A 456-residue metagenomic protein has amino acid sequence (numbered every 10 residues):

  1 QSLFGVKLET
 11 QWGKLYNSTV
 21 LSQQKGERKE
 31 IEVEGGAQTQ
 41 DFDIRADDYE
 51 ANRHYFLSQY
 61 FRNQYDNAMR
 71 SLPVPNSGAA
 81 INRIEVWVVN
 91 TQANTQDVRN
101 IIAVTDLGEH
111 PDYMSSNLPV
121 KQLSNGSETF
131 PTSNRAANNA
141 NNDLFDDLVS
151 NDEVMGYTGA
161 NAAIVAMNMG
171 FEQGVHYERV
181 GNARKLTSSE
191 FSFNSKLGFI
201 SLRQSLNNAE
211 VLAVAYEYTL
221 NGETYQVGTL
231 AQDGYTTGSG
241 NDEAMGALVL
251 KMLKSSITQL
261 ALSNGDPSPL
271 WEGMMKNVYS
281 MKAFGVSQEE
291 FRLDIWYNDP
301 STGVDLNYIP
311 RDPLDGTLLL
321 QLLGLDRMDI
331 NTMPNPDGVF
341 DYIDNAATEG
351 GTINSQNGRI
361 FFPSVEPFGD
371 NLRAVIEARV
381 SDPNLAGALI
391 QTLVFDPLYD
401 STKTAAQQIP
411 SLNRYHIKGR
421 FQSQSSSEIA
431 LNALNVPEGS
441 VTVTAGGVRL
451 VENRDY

Functional and structural regions predicted by a protein language model:
Q1-Y456: Surface-exposed, low-hydrophobicity segments enriched in Gly/Pro/acidic/Ser residues that characterize the mature
